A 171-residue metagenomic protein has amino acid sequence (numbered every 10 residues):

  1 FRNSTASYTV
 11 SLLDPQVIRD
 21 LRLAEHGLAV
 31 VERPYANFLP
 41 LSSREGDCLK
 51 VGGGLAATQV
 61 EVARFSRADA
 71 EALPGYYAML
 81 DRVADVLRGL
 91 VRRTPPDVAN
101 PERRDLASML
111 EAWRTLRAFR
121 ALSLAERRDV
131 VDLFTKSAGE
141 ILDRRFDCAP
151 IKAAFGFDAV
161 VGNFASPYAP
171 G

Functional and structural regions predicted by a protein language model:
F1-A36: N-terminal FAD cofactor-binding segment of flavoenzymes
F1-N3, S42-E45: Short glycine-enriched loop/turn motifs at secondary-structure junctions
N37-L41: Short acidic-hydrophobic surface loop/beta-edge motif
R44-P170: Rossmann-like flavin
